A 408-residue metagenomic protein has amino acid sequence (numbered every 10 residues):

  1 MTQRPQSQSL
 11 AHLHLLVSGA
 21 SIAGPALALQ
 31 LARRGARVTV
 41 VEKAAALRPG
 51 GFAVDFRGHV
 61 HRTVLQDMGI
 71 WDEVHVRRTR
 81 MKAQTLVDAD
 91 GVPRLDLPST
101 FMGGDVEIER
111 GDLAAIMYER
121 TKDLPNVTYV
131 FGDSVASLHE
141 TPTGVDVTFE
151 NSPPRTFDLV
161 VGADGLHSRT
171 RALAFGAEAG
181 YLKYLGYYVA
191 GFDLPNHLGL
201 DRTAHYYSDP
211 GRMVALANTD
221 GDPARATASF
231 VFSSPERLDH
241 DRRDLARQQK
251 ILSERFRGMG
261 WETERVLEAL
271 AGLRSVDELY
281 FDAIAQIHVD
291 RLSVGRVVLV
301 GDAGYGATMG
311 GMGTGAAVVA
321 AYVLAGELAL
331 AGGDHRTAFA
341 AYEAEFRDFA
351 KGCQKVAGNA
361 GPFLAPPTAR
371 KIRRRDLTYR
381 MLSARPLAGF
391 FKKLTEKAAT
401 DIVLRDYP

Functional and structural regions predicted by a protein language model:
T2-L13, M309-G311, G326-P408: C-terminal helical "tail/cap" subdomain of flavin- and related membrane-associated enzymes
T2-L15, A32, G58-D193, P235-S253 (+2 more regions): Conserved N-terminal helical subregion
H14, R37, R225-T227: Residues at the starts of beta-strands that form the adenosine-phosphate
V17-R37, V41-A45, V161-G162, R274-F363: Conserved mid-domain beta->alpha element of the FAD-binding
A36, I70, W261: Short phosphate-binding/catalytic loops that engage adenosine nucleotides
A46-T63: Conserved N-terminal glycine-rich FAD pyrophosphate-binding loop of Rossmann-like flavoproteins
F192, T203-L238, F256-M259: Active-site substrate-recognition segment that forms the wall of the catalytic cavity or substrate channel
N196-H197, D220, F232-G310: FAD/FMN-dependent oxidoreductases across multiple families
